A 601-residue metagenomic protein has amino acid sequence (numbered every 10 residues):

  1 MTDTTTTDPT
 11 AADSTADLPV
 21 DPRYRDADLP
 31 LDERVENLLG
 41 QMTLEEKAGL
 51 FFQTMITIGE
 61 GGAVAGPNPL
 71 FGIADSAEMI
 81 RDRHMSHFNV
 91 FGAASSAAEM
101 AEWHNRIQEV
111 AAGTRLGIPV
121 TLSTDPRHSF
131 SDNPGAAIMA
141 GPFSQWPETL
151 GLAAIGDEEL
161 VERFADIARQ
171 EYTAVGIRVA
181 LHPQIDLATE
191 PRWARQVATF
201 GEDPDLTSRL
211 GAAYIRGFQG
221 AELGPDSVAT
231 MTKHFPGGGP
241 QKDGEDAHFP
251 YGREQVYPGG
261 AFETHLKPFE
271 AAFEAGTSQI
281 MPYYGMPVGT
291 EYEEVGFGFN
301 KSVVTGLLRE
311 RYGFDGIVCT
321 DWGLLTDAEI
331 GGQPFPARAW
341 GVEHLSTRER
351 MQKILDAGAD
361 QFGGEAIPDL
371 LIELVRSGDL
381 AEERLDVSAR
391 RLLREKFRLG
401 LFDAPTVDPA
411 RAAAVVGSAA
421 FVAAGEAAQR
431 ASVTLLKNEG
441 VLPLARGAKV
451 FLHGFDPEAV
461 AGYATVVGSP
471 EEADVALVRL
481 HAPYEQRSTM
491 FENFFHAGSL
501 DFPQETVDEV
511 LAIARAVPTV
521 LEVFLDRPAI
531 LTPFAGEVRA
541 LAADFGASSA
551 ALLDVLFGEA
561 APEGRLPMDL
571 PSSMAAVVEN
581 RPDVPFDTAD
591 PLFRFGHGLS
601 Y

Functional and structural regions predicted by a protein language model:
M1-A27, G72, E294, W322 (+4 more regions): C-terminal non-catalytic regions of proteins with extracellular/luminal or membrane-system context
D13-P236, L266-Y283, G296-I367, R376 (+4 more regions): N-terminal beta-rich core of secreted/periplasmic extracellular enzymes
T54-M55, P126-R127, D186-L187, T230-G238 (+6 more regions): A glycine-rich phosphate-binding loop feature that marks nucleotide/adenosyl-phosphate handling sites
G61-A65, S129-F130, E190, A198-T199 (+4 more regions): Alpha-helix boundary/capping detector
N68-P69, G259-L266, E343, G454 (+2 more regions): A general structural motif
F130-P134, A188-R192, G238-A247, G289 (+4 more regions): Short acidic/His/Gly/Ser-rich catalytic and metal-binding motifs that mark active-site loops of diverse hydrolases
R195, Y251-Y257, G289-E294, A328-A359 (+5 more regions): Short beta-alpha connecting loops at secondary-structure transitions that line or flank enzyme active sites
F235, K242-F262: Binuclear metal-dependent hydrolase catalytic cores centered on His/Asp/Glu-rich metal-binding motifs
